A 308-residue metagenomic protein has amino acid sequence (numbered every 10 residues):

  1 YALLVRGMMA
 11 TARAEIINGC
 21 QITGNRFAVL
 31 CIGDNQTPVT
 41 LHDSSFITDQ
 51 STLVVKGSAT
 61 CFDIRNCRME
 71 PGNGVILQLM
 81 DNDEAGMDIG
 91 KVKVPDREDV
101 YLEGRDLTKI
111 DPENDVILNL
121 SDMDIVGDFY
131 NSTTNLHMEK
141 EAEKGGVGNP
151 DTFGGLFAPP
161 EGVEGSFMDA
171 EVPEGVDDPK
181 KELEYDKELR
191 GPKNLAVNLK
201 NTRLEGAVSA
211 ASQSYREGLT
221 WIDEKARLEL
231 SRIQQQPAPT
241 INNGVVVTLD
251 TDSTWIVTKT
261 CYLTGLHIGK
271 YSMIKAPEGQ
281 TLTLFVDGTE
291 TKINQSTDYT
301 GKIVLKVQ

Functional and structural regions predicted by a protein language model:
Y1-N25, I32-Q50, K56-N73, D81-D128 (+4 more regions): Surface-exposed loop/turn motifs in large extracellular/passenger domains
I241, W255, K259-G265: N-terminal extracellular ligand-recognition/capping segment immediately after the signal peptide
T258, G269-Y271, K275-Q308: Extended, charged amphipathic alpha-helical "stalk" segments
